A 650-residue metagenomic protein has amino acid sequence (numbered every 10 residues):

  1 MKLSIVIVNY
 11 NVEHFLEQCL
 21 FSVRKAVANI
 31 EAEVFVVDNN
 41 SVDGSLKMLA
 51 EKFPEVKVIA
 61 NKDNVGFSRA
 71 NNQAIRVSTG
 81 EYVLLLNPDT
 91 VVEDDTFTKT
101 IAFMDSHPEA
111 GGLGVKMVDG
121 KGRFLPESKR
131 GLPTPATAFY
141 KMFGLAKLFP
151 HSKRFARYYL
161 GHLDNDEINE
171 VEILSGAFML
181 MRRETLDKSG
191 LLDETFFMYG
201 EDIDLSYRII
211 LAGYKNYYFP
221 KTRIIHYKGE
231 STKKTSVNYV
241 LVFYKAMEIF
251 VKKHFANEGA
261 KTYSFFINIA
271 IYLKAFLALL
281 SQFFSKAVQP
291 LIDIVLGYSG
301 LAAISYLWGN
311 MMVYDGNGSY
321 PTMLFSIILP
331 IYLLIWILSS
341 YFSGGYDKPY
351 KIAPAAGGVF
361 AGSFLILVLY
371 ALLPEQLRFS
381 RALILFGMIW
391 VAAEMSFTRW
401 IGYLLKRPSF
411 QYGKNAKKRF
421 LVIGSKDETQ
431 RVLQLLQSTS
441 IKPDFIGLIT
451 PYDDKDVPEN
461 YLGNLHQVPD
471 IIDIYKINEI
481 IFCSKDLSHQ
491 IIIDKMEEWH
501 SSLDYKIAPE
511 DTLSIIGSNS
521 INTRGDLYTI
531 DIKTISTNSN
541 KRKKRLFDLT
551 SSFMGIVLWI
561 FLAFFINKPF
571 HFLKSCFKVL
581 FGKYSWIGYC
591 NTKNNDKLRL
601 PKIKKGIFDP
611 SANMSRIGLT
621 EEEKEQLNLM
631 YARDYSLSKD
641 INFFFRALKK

Functional and structural regions predicted by a protein language model:
S22, D38-K47, D63: A conserved acidic beta->alpha catalytic loop
N39, K228-G229, E258-Q411, N540-K544: Signature of alpha-helical transmembrane segments in polytopic membrane proteins
A60-S78, K99: Glycine-rich, basic loop-to-helix element that forms the pyrophosphate-binding segment of sugar-nucleotide handling
V83: Short aromatic/hydrophobic "clamp" motif used to bind/position activated sugar donors
V91-E127: Conserved donor NDP-sugar-binding/catalytic core segment of glycosyltransferases
L132-V171, I532-K541: Short, flexible, basic/aromatic active-site loop/helix in glycosyltransferases
Y207-L280: Active-site-adjacent helix/loop segment of glycosyltransferases that harbors family-specific signature motifs
K274-V313, L338, G345-I352, T398-N567 (+4 more regions): N-terminal hydrophobic signal-anchor/signal peptide
